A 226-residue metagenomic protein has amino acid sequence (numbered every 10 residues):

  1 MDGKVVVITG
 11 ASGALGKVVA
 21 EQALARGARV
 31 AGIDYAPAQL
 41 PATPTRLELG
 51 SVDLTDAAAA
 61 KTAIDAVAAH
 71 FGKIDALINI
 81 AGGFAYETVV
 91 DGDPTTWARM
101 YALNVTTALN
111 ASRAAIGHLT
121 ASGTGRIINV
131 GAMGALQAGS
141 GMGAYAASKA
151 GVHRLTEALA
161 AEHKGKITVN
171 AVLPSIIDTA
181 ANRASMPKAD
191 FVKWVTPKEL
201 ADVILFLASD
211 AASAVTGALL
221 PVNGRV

Functional and structural regions predicted by a protein language model:
S12: Conserved glycine-rich cofactor-binding loop
T88-V89, T96-A98: Substrate-binding pocket helix/loop in short-chain dehydrogenase/reductase
S112, S148: Active-site helix of classical SDR
G117, A160-E162, S213: Alpha-helical segment proximal to the catalytic Tyr-Lys
A132: Residue(s) in the substrate-gating loop at a strand-loop-helix junction that position the organic substrate next
Q137, A158-I167: Active-site-adjacent segment of SDR/Rossmann-fold oxidoreductases
G165, A171-V172, T179, A189-R225: C-terminal helical subdomain
